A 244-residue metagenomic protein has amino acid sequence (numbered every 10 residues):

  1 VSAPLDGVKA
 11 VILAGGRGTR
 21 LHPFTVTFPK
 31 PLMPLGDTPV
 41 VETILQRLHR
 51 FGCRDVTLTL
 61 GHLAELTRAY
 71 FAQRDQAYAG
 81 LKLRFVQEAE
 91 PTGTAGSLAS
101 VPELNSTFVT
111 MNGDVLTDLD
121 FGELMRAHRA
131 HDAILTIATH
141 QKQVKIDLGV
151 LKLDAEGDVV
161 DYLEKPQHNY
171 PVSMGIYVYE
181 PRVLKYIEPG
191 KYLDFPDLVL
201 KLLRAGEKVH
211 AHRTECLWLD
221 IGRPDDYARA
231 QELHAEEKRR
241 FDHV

Functional and structural regions predicted by a protein language model:
V1-I12, P34, T38-N112, E123 (+3 more regions): Conserved N-terminal catalytic core of the sugar/cofactor nucleotidyltransferase
S2-L5, V26, P102-E103, R129 (+1 more regions): Short, flexible hinge/linker loops that cap or flank conserved catalytic cores
L13-L21: Conserved adenylation A10 loop of the ANL superfamily
R17, G113-V115: Active-site metal-binding loops of divalent metal-dependent hydrolases
L32, L151-L153, V199, A211: A structural signal for short hydrophobic beta-strand segments in well-ordered beta-sheet cores
F108-V109, L116, G122-R129, K142-K145 (+1 more regions): Catalytic-core segments of class I nucleotidyltransferases/pyrophosphorylases that form NMP-activated intermediates
H131-Q141: A short, conserved acidic/glycine-rich loop-to-beta-strand motif that forms the donor nucleotide-sugar/metal
